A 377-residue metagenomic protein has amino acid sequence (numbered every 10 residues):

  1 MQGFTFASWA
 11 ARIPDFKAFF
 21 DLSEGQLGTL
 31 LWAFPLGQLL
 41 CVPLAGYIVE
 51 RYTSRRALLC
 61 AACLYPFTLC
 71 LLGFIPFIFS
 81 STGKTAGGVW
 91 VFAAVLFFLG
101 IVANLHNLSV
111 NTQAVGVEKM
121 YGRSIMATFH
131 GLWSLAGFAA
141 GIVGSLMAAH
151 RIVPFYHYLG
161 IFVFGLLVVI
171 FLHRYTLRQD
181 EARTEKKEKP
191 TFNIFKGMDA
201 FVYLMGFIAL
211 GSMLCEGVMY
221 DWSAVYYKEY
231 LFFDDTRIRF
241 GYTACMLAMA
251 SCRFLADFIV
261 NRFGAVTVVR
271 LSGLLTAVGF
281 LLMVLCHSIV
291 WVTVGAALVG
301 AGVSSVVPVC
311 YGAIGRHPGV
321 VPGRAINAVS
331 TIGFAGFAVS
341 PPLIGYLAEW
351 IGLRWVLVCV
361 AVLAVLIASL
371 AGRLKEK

Functional and structural regions predicted by a protein language model:
A11-G25, D221-R237: Short amphipathic helix-loop junctions that connect adjacent transmembrane helices in Major Facilitator Superfamily/SLC
C41-S54, A148, C252-G264, A348-E349: Helix-to-loop junctions at the C-terminal end of transmembrane segments in multipass secondary transporters
R55-L58, V269: Primarily marks hydrophobic transmembrane alpha-helices of the MFS/SLC 12-helix fold
C63-T85, L275-H287: C-terminal ends and interior cores of transmembrane alpha-helices in multi-pass membrane transporters/permeases
T68, T82-H106, W291-S304: Hydrophobic core of transmembrane alpha-helices in multi-pass small-molecule transporters, especially MFS/SLC-type
L105-K119, S305-P318: Intracellular juxtamembrane helix-capping segments at the cytosolic ends of symmetry-related transmembrane helices
F129-D180: Helix-loop-helix hairpin linking two adjacent transmembrane segments in secondary transporters
F263-C310: C-terminal transmembrane helical hairpin of 12-TM major facilitator-type secondary transporters
